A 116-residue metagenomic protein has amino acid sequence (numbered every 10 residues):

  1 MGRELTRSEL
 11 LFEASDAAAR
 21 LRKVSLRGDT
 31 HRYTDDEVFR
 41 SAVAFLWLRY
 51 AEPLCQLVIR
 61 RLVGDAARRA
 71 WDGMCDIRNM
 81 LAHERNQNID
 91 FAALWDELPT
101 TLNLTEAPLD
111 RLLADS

Functional and structural regions predicted by a protein language model:
M1-S116: Solvent-exposed interaction patches of small proteins and small membrane subunits
